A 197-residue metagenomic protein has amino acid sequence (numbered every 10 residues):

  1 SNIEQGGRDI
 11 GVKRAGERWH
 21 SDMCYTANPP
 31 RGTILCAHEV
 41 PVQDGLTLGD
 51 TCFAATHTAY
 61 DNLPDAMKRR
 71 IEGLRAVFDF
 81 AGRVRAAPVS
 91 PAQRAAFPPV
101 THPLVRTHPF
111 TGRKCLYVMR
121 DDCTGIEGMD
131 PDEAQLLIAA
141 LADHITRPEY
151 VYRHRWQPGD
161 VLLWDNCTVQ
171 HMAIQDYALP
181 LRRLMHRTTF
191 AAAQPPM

Functional and structural regions predicted by a protein language model:
S1-V161, N166-M197: Non-heme Fe(II) oxygenase catalytic core, chiefly the N-lobe of the double-stranded beta-helix
